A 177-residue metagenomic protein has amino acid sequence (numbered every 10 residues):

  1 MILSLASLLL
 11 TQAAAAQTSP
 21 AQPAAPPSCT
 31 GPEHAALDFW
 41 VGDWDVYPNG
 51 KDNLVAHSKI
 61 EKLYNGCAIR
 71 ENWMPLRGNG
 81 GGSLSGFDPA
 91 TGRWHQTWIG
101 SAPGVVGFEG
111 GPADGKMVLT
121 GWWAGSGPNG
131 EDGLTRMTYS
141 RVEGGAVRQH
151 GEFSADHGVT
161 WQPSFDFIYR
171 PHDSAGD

Functional and structural regions predicted by a protein language model:
M1-Q12: Bacterial N-terminal signal peptides
A16-D177: Hydrophobic small-molecule pocket/channel-lining residues, especially in calycin-type beta-barrels
